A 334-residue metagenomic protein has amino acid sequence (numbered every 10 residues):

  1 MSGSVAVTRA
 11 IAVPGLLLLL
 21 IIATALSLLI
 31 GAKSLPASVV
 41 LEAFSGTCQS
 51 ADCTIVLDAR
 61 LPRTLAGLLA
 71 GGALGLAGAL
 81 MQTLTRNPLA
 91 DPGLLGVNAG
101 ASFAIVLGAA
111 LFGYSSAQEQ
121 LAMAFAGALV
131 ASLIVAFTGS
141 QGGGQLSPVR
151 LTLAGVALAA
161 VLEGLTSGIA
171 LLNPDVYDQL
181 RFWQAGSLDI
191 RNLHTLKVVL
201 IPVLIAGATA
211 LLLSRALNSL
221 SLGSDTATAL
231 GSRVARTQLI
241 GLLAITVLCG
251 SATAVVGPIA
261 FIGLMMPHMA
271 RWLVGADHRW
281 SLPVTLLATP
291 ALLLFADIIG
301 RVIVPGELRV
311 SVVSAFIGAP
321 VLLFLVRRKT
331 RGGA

Functional and structural regions predicted by a protein language model:
M1-A334: Alpha-helical transmembrane segments in inner-membrane proteins
